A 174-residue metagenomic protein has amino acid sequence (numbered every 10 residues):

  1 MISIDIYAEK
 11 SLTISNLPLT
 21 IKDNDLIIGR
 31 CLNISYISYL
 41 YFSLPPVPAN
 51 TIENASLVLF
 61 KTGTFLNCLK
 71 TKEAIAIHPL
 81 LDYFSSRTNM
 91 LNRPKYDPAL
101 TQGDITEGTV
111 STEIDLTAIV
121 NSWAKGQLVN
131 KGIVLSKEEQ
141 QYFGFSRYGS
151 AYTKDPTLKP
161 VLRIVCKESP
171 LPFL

Functional and structural regions predicted by a protein language model:
I2-E9, K22-N24, G29-I34, K125-L174: Proprotein-processing/basic-patch segments
Y7-I14, D115: Conserved catalytic loop of SAM-dependent methyltransferase domains
L12-T64: A short beta-strand-loop element at or near the start of a globular domain
S38, V110, L158-P160: Core residues of folded domains in eukaryotic genome-function proteins
F42, A55-L57, I77, I114 (+1 more regions): Residue-level detector of buried hydrophobic side-chain packing in well-ordered secondary-structure elements
T51-E53, T71, V129, L158: Short loop/turn segments at connectors of secondary-structure elements within structured domains
T62-T64, D82-S85, E138-Q141, E168: Acidic glycine-/aspartate-rich tracts in secreted/extracellular proteins
L66-V129: Beta-strand-rich interaction/scaffold domains
